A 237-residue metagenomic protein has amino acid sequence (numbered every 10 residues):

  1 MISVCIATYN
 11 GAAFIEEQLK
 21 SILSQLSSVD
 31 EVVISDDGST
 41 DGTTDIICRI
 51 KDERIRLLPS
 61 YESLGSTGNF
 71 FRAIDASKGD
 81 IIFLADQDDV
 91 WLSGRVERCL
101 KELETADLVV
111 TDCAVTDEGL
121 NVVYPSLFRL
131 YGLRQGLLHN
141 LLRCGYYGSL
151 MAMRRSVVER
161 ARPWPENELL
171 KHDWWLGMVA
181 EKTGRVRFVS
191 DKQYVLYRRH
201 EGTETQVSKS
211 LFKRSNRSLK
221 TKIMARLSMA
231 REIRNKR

Functional and structural regions predicted by a protein language model:
G11-S24: Short, well-formed alpha-helical segments that are part of the catalytic scaffolds of diverse glycosyltransferases
F14-E16, T40-R49, G94: Acidic helix N-cap motif at the loop->helix transition within catalytic regions of sugar-transfer enzymes
S21, D36-D45, E62: A conserved acidic beta->alpha catalytic loop
V29-G38, L58-S60: Short beta-strand/loop segment that forms part of the nucleotide-sugar
S60-S77: Glycine-rich, basic loop-to-helix element that forms the pyrophosphate-binding segment of sugar-nucleotide handling
I82: Short aromatic/hydrophobic "clamp" motif used to bind/position activated sugar donors
V96-V123: Conserved donor NDP-sugar-binding/catalytic core segment of glycosyltransferases
Q135-S208: Conserved nucleotide-sugar donor-binding catalytic segment
